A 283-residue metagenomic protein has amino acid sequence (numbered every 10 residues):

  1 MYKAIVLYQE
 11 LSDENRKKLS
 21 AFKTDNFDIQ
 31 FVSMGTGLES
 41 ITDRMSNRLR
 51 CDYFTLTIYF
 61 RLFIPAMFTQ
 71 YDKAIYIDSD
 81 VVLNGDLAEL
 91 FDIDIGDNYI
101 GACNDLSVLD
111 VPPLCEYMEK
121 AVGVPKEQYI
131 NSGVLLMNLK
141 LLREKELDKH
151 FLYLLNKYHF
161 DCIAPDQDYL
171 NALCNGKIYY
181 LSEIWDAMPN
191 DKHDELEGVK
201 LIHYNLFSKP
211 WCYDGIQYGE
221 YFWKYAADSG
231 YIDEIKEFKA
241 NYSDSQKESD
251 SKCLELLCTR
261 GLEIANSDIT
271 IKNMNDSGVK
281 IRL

Functional and structural regions predicted by a protein language model:
Y2-E10, A102-N104: Short internal beta-strands
E10-K17, D110: Short, charged/polar "capping" segments at the starts of alpha-helices and the immediately preceding loops
E14-M67: Active-site-proximal specificity loops/subdomain of glycosyltransferases
G35-D43, V108-L109, D186-N190: A short acidic, often aromatic-flanked loop/helix-cap motif at beta-alpha or helix-coil junctions that lines enzyme
G37, T57-D110, L136-M137, R143-E144: GT-A fold catalytic core of metal-dependent nucleotide-sugar glycosyltransferases, centered on the diacidic
I41-R50, L109-G123: Surface-exposed acidic, glycine/proline-enriched linker/cap segments that occur as 15-30-residue helix-coil
D52-F54, G123-E127, H159-D161, H193: Short Gly/Pro-enriched turn/cap motifs at secondary-structure boundaries
N131-S132, M137-L283: A glycosyltransferase accessory/donor-loop signature
